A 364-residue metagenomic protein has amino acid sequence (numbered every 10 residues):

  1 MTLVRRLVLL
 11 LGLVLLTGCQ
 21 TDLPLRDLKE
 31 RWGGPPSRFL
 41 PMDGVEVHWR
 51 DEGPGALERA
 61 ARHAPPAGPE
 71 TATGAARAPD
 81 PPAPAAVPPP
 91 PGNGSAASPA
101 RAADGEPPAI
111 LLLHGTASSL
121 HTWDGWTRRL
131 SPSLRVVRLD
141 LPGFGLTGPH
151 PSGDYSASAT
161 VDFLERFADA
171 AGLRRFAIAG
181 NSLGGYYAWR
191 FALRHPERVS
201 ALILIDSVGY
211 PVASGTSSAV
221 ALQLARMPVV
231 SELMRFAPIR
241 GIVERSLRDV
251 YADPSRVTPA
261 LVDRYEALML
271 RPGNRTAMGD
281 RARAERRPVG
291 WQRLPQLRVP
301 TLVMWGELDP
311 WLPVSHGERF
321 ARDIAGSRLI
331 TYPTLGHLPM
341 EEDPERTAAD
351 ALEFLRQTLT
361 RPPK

Functional and structural regions predicted by a protein language model:
L3-P108, S133-L134, L173-R174, R356-K364: Alpha/beta-hydrolase fold catalytic core
R50-A56, L141-A179, L183, A349: Active-site loop/oxyanion-hole signature of alpha/beta-hydrolase fold enzymes
P54-H63, D104-L146: Conserved HGGG/HGGXW glycine-rich cap/lid loop of the alpha/beta-hydrolase fold
L193, I203-S231: Flexible "cap/lid" loop of the alpha/beta hydrolase fold
G215-A219, M234-Q296: Conserved alpha/beta-hydrolase catalytic His-Asp/Glu region
L297, V303-W305: Short beta-strand/loop motif that positions the catalytic acidic residue of the alpha/beta-hydrolase fold
L308-L312: Acidic catalytic loop of the alpha/beta-hydrolase fold
S327-K364: Catalytic active-site module of serine/aspartate enzymes centered on a nucleophile-bearing elbow/loop
